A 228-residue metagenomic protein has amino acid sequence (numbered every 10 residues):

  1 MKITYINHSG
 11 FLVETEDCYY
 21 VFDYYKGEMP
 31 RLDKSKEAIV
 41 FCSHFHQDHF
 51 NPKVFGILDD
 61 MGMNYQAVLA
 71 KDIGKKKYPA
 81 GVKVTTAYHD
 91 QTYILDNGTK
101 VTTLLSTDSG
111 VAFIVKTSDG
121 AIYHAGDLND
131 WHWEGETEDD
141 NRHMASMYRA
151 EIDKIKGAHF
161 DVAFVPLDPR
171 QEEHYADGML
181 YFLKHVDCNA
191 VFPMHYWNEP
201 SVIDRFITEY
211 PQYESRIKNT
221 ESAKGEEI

Functional and structural regions predicted by a protein language model:
M1-S35, V82-H159, E221-I228: Core dinuclear metal-dependent hydrolase active-site scaffold
M1-S9, K77-I94, S109, Y175-I228: Binuclear metal-ion centers of metallo-dependent hydrolases, dominated by the metallo-beta-lactamase
Y24-K26, H44-F45, D72, S106 (+3 more regions): Active-site metal-binding loops of divalent metal-dependent hydrolases
K26-K75, D153-F164: Active-site metal-binding motif and surrounding structural segment of the metallo-beta-lactamase
R31-L32, F50-K53, Y78-A80, E134-G135 (+2 more regions): Short glycine-/acidic-enriched loop or helix-start segments at secondary-structure transitions that form or flank
A38-V40, G56-D60, D140-H143, L180-L183 (+1 more regions): Glycine-rich, phosphate-binding/catalytic loops in enzymes
F41, V101-T103, A163-P166, V191-P193: Short catalytic-loop micro-motif centered on adjacent basic/acidic residues
M147-D153, E172-Y181: A short, acidic, amphipathic alpha-helical segment used as a generic capping/interface helix at domain edges
